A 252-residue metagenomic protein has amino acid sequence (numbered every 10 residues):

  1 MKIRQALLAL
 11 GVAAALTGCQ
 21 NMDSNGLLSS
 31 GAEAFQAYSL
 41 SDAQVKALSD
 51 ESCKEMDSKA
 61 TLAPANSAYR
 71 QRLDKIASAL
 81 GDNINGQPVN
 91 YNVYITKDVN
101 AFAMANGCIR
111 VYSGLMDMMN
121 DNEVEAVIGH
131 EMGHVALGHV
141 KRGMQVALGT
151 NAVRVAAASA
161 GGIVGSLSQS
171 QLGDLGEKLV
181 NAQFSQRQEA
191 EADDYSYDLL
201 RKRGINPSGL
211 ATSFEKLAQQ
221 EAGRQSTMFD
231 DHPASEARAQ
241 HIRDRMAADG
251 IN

Functional and structural regions predicted by a protein language model:
K2-L8, T17-N252: A Zn2+-metalloprotease active-site environment signal
